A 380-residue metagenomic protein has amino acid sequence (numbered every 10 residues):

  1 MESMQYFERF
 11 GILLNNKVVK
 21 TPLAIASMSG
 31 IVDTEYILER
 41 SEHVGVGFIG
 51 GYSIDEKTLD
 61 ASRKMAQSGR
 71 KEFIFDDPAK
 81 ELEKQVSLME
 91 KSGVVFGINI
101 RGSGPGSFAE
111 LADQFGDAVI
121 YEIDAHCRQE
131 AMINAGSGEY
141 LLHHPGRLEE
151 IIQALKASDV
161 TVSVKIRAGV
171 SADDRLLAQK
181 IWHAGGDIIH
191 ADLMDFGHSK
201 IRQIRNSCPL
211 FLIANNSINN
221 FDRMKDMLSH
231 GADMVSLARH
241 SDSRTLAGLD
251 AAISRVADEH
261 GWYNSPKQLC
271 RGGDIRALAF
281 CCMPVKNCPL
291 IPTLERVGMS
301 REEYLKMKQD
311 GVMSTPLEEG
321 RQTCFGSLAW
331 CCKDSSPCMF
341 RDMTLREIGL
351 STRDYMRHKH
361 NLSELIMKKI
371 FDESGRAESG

Functional and structural regions predicted by a protein language model:
E2-L13, I31-F96: Glycine-rich, positively charged N-terminal anion/phosphate-binding segment
Q5-Y6, T58-A61, P78-V86, P105-G106 (+5 more regions): Active-site-adjacent beta->alpha loops and helix N-cap segments on the catalytic face of soluble alpha/beta enzymes
K17-I25, K91-I98, K156-R167, R205-S217: Short beta-strand/loop segments at the ligand-binding rim of alpha/beta enzyme cores
D33-S41, P105-D117, V170-H183, S207-C208 (+2 more regions): Catalytic cores of alpha/beta
G47-K57, I120-A131, D187-H198, H230-A252: Glycine-rich phosphate-binding active-site loops on the catalytic face of alpha/beta enzymes
T58-R70, I133-A135, I201-S207, H240-K267 (+3 more regions): C-terminal helical cap(s) of enzyme catalytic domains, especially alpha/beta-barrels
F73-D77, N99, Y121-H126, G138-R147 (+4 more regions): Catalytic beta/alpha-barrel core
L269-G380: C-terminal extensions of enzymes
